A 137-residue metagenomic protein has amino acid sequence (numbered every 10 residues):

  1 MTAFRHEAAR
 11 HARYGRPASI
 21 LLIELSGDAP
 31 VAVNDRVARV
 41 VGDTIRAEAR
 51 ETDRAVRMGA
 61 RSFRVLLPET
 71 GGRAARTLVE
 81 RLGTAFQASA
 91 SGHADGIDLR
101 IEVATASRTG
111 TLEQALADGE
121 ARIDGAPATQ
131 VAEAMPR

Functional and structural regions predicted by a protein language model:
M1-A8, A12-L22, S26-R46, V56-A60 (+5 more regions): Conserved long alpha-helical elements within nucleotide-processing catalytic cores of c-di-GMP signaling and class III
S26, L66-G71, Q87, A104-S107: Residue-level recognition of strand-loop junctions within catalytic nucleotide-signaling folds
V56-G59, F86-I101, A106: Catalytic core regions of nucleotide second-messenger enzymes
F86-D95, A117-R137: Catalytic/regulatory signature loops of cyclic-dinucleotide turnover enzymes and related class III nucleotidyl cyclases
